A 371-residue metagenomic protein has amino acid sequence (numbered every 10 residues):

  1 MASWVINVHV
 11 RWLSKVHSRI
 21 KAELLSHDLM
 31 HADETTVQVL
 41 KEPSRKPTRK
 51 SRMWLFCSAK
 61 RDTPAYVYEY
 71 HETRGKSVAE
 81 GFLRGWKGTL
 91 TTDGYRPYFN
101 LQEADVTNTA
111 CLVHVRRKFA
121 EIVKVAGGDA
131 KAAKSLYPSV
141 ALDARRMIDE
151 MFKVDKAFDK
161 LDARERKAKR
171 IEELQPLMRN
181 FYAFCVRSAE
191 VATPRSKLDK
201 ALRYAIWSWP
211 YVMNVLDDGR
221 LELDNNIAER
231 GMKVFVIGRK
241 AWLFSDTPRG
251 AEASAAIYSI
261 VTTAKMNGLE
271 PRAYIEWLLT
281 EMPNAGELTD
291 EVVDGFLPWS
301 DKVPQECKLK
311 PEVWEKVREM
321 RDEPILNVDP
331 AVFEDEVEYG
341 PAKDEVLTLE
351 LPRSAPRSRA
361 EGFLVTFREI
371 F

Functional and structural regions predicted by a protein language model:
M1-P352, G362-I370: Catalytic center-proximal scaffold of phosphoryl-transfer enzymes
